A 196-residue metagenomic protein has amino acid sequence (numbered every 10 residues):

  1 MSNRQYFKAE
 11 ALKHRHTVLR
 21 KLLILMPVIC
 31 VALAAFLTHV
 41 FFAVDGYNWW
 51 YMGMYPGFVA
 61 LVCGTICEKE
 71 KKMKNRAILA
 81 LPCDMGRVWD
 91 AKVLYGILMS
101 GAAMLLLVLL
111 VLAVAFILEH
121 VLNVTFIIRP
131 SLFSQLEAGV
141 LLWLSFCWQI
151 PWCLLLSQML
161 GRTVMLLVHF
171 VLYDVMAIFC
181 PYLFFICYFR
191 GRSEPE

Functional and structural regions predicted by a protein language model:
M1-I24: Aromatic- and glycine-rich beta-strand/loop motifs that create alpha-glucan
K13, I78-A80, S157: Helix-capping/transition residues at the boundaries of transmembrane alpha-helices and the short helical linkers
V18, L22, R87, V164-M165: Residue-level recognition of membrane-helix boundary sites in multi-pass small-molecule transporters
I24-P27, K92-V93, H169-F170: Residue-level recognition of transmembrane alpha-helices in multi-pass small-molecule transporters/permeases
P27-T65, L94-R162: Secretory targeting signals
T38-Y47, I127, F133, L166-E196: Terminal transmembrane helical anchor/hairpin motif
V44-G46, C63-L81: Transmembrane helix boundary and interhelical loop/hinge segments in multi-pass membrane proteins
C83-Y95: Amphipathic cytosolic juxtamembrane alpha-helices at the membrane-cytosol interface of multi-pass membrane transporters
